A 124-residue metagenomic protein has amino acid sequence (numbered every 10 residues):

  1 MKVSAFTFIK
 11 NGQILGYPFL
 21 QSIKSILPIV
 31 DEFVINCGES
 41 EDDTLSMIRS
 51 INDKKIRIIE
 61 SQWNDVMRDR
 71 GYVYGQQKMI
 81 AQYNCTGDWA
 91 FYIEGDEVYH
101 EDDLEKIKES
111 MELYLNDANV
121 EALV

Functional and structural regions predicted by a protein language model:
V3-F6, K10, Y17-P18, D43-Y92: Active-site-proximal specificity loops/subdomain of glycosyltransferases
T7, G12-E32: Short, well-formed alpha-helical segments that are part of the catalytic scaffolds of diverse glycosyltransferases
I26, D31-S40, E60-S61: Short beta-strand/loop segment that forms part of the nucleotide-sugar
P28, I51-D53, D117: Short, well-ordered coil/turn elements that cap or connect secondary structure elements
E94-V98: The conserved acidic donor/metal-binding loop of glycosyltransferases
D102-V124: Conserved donor-nucleotide/metal-binding helix-loop-beta segment in metal-dependent transferases, i.e., the alpha-helix
